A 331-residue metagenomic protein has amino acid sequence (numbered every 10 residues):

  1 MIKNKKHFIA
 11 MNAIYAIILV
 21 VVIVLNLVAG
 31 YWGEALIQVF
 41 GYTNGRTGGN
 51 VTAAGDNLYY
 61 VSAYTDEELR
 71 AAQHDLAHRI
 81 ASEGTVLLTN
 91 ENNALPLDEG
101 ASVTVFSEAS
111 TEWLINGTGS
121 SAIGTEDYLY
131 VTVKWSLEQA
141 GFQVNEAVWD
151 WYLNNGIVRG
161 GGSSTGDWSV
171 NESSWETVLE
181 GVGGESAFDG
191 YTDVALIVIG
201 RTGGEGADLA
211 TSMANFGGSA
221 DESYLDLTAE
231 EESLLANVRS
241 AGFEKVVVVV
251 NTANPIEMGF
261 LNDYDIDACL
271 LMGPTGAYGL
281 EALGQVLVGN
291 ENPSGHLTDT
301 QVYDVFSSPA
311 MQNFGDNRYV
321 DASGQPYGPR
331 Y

Functional and structural regions predicted by a protein language model:
M1-Y331: C-terminal non-catalytic regions of proteins with extracellular/luminal or membrane-system context
